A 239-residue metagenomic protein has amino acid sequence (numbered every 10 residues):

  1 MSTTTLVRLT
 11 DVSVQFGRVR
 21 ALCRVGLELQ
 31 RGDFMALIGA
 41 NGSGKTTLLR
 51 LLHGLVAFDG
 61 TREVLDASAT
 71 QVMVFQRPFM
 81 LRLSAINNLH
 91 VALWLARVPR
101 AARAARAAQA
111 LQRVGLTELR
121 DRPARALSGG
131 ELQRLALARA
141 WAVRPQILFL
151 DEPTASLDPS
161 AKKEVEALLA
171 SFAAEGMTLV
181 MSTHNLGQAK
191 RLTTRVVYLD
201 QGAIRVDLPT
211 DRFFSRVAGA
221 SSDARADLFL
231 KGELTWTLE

Functional and structural regions predicted by a protein language model:
I38-A40: The feature captures the beta-strand-to-loop junction immediately N-terminal to the Walker
H53: Helix-to-loop junction immediately C-terminal to a conserved catalytic motif
A101-L119: Conserved ABC ATPase "signature" region
P123-L127, E131: Conserved ABC ATPase signature
L148-D151: Catalytic Walker B motif of ABC-type/P-loop ATPase nucleotide-binding domains
T183-H184: H-loop/switch region of ABC-family ATPase nucleotide-binding domains
A203-L228: Conserved beta-strand-loop-alpha-helix hinge in the C-terminal portion of ABC ATPase nucleotide-binding domains
